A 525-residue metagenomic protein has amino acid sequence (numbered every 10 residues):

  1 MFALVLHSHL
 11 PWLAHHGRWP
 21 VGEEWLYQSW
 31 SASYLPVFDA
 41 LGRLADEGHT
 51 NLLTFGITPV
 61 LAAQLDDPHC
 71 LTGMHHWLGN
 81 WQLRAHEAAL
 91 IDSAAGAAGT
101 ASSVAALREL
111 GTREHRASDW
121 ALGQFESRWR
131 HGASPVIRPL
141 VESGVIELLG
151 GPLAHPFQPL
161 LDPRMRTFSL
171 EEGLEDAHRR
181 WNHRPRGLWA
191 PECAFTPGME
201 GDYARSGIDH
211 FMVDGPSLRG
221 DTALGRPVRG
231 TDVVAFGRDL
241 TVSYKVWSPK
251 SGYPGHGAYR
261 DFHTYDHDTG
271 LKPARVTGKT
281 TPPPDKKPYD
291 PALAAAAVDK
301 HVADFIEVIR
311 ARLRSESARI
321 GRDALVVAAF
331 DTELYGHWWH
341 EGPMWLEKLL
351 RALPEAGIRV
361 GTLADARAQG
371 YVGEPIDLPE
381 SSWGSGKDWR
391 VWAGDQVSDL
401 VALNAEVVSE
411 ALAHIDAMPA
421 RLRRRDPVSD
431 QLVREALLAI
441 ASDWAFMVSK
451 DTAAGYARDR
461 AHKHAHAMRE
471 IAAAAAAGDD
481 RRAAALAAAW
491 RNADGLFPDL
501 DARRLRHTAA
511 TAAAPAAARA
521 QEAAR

Functional and structural regions predicted by a protein language model:
M1-L52, I57-T112, T222-R525: Active-site and substrate-binding clefts of carbohydrate-active enzymes
S29-A40, F125-S134, F168-G173: Aromatic- and glycine-enriched glycan-recognition loops and surfaces that form the carbohydrate-binding subsites
G42-H49, H131-L149, H178-W181, E316-I320: Acidic (Asp/Glu)-rich catalytic clusters
G150-E172: Glycine-rich phosphate-binding "P-loop"
R166-A190, V308-A329: CE4/NodB-like, metal-dependent polysaccharide N-deacetylase domain that modifies extracellular/periplasmic N-acetylated
R184-F195, D331-Y335, A453: Conserved short loop/turn motifs at secondary-structure junctions
A194, M199-I208: Hydrophobic, small-residue-rich alpha-helical packing segments that form membrane-like cores
I208-G220, R359-L363: His/Asp/Glu-enriched short active-site or ligand-binding loop at hydrolase and phosphoryl-transfer sites
